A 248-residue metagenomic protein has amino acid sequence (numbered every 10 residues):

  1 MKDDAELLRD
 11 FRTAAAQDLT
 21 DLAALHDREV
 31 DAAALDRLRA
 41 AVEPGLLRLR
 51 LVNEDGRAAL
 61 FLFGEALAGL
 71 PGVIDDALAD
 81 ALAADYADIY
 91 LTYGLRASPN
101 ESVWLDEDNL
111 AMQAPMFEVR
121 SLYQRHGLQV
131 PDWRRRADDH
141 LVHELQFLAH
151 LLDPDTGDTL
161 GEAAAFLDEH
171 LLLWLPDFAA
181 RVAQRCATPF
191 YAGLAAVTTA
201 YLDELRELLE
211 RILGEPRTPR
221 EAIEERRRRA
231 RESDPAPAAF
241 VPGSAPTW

Functional and structural regions predicted by a protein language model:
M1-W248: Surface/interface-facing alpha-helical segments and adjacent flexible terminal/loop regions used for partner/assembly
